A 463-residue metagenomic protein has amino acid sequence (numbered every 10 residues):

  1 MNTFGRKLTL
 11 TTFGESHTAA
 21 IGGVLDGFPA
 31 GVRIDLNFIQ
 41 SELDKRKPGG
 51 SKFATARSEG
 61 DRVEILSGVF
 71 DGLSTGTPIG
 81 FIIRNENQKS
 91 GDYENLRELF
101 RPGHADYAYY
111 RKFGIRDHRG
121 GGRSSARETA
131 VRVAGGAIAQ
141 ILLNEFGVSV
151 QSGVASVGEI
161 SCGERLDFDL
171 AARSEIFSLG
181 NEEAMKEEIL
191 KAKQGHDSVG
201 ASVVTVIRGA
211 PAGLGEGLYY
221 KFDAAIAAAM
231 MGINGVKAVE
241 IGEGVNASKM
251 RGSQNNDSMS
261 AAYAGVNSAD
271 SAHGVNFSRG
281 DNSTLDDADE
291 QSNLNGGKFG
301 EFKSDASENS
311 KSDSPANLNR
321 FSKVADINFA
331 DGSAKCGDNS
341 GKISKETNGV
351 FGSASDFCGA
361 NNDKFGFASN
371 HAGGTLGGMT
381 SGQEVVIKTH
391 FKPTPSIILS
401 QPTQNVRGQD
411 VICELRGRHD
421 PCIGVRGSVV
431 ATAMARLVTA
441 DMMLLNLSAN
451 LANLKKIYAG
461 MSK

Functional and structural regions predicted by a protein language model:
M1-R57: N-terminal, positively charged regions that mediate nucleic acid binding
T9, S396-K463: Internal helix-turn-beta structural module
F13-A20, V133, H196-V199, V203-N267 (+1 more regions): Glycine-rich anion/phosphate-binding loop at the beta-strand->alpha-helix junction
A19-G31, A126-V148, S152, L218-A224 (+4 more regions): Alpha-helical support elements that line or immediately flank enzyme active sites and cofactor-binding pockets
E42-P102, D106: Glycine-rich, N-terminal phosphate-binding loop and its surrounding beta-alpha-beta segment
R97-G122, Q401-P421: Short acidic, glycine/tyrosine-flanked loop/strand segments centered on an H-E-D-like triad
R111-L218: Glycine-rich, mobile lid/loop segments that gate access to catalytic sites or pores
S260-K364: Intrinsically disordered, low-complexity terminal tails and inter-domain linkers enriched for S/T/G/P/D/E
